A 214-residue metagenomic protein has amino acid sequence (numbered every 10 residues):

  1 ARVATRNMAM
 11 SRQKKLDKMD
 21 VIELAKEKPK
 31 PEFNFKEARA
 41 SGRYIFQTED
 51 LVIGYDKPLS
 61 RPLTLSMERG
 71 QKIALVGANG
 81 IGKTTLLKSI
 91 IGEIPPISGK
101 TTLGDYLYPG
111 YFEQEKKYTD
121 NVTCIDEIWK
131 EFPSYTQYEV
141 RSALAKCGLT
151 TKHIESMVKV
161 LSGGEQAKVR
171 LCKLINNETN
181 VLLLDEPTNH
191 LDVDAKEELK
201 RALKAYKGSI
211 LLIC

Functional and structural regions predicted by a protein language model:
A1-K36, S98, P133-Y135, E139: Extended, highly charged alpha-helical segments
P29, F35-C214: ABC ATP-binding cassette signature C-motif
